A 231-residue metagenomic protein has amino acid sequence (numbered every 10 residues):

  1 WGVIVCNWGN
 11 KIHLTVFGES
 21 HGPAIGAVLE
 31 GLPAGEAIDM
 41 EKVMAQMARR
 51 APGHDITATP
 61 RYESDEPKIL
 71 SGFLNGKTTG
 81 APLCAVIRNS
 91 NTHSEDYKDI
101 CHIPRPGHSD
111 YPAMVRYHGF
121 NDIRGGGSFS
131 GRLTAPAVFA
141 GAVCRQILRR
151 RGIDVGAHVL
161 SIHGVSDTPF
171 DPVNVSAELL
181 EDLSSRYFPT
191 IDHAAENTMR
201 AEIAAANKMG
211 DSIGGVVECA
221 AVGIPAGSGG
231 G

Functional and structural regions predicted by a protein language model:
V3-T134, V138-G231: Generic N-terminal targeting/processing segments that precede catalytic cores or assembly contacts
